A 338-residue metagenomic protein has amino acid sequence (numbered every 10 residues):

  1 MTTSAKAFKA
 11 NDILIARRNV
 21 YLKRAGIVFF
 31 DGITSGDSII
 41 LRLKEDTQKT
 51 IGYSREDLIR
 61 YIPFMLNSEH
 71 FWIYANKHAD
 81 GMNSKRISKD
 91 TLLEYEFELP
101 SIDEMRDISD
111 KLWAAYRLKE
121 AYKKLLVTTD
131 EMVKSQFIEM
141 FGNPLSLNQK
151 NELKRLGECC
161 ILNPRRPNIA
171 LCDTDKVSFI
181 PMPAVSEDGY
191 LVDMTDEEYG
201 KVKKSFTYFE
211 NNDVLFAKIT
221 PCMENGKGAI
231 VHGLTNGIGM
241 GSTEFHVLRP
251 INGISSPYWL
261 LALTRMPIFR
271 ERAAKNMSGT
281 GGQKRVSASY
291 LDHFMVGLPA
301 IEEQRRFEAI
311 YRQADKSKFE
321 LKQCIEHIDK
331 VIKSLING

Functional and structural regions predicted by a protein language model:
M1-S4, Y21-L22, Q149-L191, V202-S205 (+3 more regions): Low-complexity, Lys/Gly-biased intrinsically disordered segments
T2-T3, V28, M82, E197 (+3 more regions): A structural connector/turn signal
S4-K6, A10-N67, S205-T207, N211-R265: A short beta-sheet element
R18, G32-I39, D80-D103, I238-H246 (+1 more regions): A short glycine-rich beta-alpha junction/loop motif
F71-Y74, F269-A273: Periplasmic-binding protein-like
E94-W113, K123-N168, H293, L298-G338: Non-catalytic DNA-recognition/assembly elements of restriction-modification systems
